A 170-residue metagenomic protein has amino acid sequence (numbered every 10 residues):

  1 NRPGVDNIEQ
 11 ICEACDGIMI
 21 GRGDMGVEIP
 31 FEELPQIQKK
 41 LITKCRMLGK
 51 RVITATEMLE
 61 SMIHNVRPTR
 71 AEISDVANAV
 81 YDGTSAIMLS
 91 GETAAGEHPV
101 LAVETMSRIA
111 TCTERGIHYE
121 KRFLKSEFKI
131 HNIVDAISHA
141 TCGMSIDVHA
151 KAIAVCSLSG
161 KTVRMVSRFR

Functional and structural regions predicted by a protein language model:
N1, I133-A150: Phosphate-interacting basic helix/loop segments used at nucleotide- and nucleic-acid interfaces
N1-T56, M62-I73, V80: Conserved alpha/beta-domain cores
C15-G17, T84-S85, A150: A structural motif
M25-V27, M58-E72, S85-E97, R122-S126: Short beta-alpha connecting loops at secondary-structure transitions that line or flank enzyme active sites
I37, T93-G116: C-terminal helical cap(s) of enzyme catalytic domains, especially alpha/beta-barrels
T105-T141: Long, charged amphipathic helices and adjacent flexible linkers at domain junctions
A140, S145, A152, V163 (+1 more regions): Divalent-cation
